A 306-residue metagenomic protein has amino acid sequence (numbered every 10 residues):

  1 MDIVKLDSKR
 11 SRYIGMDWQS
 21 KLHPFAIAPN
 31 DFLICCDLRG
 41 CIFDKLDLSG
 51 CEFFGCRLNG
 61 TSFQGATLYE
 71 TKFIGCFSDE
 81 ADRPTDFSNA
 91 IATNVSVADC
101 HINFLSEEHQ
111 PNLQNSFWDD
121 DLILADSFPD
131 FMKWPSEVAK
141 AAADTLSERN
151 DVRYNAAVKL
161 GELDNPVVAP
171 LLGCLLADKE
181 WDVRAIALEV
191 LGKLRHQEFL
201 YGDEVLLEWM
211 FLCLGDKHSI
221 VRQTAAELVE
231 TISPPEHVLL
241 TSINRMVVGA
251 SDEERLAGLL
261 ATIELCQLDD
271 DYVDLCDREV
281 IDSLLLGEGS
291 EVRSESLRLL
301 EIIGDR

Functional and structural regions predicted by a protein language model:
M1-E137, A142, L146, E162 (+1 more regions): Tandem repeat scaffolds
L38, L48, L58, L68 (+8 more regions): Generic leucine side-chain signal with a strong bias for well-ordered alpha-helical environments
F54-S78, E227-E264: Ampipathic, surface-exposed secondary-structure segments
G60-T85, E180-F199, W209-C213, A250-D252: Long amphipathic alpha-helical scaffold regions
D126-F131, D151-N165, D182-L200, I220-P234 (+2 more regions): Structural detector for internal amphipathic alpha-helices that build alpha-solenoid repeat scaffolds
W134-D144, N165-L175, Q197-C213, P235-V247 (+2 more regions): Amphipathic alpha-helical scaffolding segments comprising HEAT/armadillo-like alpha-solenoid repeats
T145-D151, L176-D182, L214-I220, V248-E253 (+1 more regions): Short coil turns that connect the paired helices of HEAT/ARM alpha-solenoid repeats
